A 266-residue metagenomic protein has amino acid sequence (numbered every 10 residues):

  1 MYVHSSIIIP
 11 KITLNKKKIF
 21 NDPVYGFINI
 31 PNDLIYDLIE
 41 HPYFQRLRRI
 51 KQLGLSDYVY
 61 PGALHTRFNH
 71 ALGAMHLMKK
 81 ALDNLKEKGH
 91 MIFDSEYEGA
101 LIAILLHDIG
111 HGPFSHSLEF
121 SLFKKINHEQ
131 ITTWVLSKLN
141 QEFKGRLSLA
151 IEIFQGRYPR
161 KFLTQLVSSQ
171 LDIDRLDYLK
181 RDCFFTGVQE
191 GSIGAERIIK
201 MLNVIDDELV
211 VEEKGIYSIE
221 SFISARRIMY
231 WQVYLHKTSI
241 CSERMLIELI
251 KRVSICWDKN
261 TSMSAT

Functional and structural regions predicted by a protein language model:
M1-G99, I109-T266: Histidine-centered, transition-metal-coordinating active-site segments
I102-A103: Alpha-helical scaffold segments that flank or form the walls of functional sites
L106: Aromatic-lined, polymer-binding surfaces characteristic of secreted/periplasmic polysaccharide-degrading enzymes
